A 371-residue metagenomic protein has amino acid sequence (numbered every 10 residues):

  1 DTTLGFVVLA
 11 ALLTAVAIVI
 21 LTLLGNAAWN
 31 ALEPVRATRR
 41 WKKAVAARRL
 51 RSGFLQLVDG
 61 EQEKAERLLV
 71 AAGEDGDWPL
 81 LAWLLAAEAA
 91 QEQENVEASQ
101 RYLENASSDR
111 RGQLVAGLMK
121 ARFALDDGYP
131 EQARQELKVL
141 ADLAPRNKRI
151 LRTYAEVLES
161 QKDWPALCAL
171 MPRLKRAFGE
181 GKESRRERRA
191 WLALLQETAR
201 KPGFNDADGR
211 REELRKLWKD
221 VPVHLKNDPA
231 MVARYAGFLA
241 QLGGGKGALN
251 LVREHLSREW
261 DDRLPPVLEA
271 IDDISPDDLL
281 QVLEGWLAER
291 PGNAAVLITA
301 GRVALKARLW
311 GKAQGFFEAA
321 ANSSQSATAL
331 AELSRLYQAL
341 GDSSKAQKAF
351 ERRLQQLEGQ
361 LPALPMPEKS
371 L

Functional and structural regions predicted by a protein language model:
G5-R39: Transmembrane alpha-helices and immediately adjacent membrane-cytoplasm interface residues in multi-pass integral
R40-W78, L85, F123, A199-G209 (+1 more regions): Alpha-helical segment of the N-proximal tetratricopeptide repeat
D59, Q93, D127, Q161 (+5 more regions): Structural motif corresponding to the intra-repeat A-B loop/turn of tetratricopeptide repeats
Q62-E63, V96, P130, W164 (+6 more regions): TPR-repeat structural position
L81-L85, R101, L114-M119, Q135 (+10 more regions): Alpha-solenoid helical repeat scaffolds
A87-E92, Q100-S108, Q113-L125, L195-Q196 (+2 more regions): Alpha-helical adaptor scaffolds
S108-D109, D142-L143, A155-E180, L249-D262 (+2 more regions): TPR/TPR-like (Sel1-like) alpha-helical repeat modules
